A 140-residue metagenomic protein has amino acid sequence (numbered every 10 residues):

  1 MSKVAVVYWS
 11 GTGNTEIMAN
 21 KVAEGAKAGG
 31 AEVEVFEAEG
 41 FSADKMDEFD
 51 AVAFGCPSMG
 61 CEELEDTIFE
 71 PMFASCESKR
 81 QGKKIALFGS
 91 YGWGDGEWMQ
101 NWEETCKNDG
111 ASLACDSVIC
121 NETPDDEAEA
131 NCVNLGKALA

Functional and structural regions predicted by a protein language model:
S2-V4, N14-I17, K21-A38, A43-D44 (+1 more regions): FMN-binding flavodoxin-like domain, especially the glycine-rich phosphate-binding loop
Y8-T12: Aromatic-flanked redox-active Cys/Sec active sites in thiol-based oxidoreductases, especially the WC-centered
